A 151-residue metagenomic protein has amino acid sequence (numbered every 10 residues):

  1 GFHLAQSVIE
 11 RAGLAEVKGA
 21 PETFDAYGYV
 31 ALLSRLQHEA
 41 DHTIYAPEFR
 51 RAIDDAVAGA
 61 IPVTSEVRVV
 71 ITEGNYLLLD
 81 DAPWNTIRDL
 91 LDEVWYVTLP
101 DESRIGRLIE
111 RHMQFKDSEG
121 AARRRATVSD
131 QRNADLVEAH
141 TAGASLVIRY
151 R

Functional and structural regions predicted by a protein language model:
F2-L4, L78-L79: Catalytic P-loop NTPase motifs of RecA-like helicase/translocase cores
H3-D54: Conserved nucleotide-sensing/catalytic segment adjacent to the nucleotide-binding pocket in NTP-handling enzymes
E22-D25, R104, N133: Helical mechanochemical/support elements of P-loop NTPase systems and associated helical scaffolds
T43-I44, V69-V70, S118-A122: Short, basic, glycine/proline-bearing loop/turn elements
P47-A52, T72-N75, R124-T127: Short, flexible loop segments at the rims of nucleotide/cofactor-binding pockets, characterized by
I53-R111: ATP-dependent NMP and nucleoside kinases share a basic, alpha-helical "lid"
A58-G59, A82-N85, E110-R151: Small-molecule kinase domains that catalyze NTP-dependent phosphoryl transfer to phosphate-bearing small molecules
